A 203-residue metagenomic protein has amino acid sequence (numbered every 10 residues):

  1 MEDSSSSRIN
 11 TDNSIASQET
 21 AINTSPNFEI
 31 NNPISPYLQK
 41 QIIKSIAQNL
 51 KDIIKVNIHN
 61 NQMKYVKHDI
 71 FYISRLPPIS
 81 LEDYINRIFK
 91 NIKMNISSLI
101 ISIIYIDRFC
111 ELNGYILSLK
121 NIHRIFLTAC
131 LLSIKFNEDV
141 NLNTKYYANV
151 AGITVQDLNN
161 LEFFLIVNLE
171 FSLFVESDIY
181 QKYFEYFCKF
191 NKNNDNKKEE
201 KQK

Functional and structural regions predicted by a protein language model:
M1-S97, I101, D107-Y115, N159 (+1 more regions): Acidic, Ser/Thr/Pro-rich regulatory low-complexity segments at or just upstream of the first helical elements of major
P77, N121-I125, D157: Secondary-structure capping and boundary motifs in well-ordered enzyme cores
N95-S97, S133-N141, L173-V175: Short helix-interrupting loop/turn segments at helix-coil junctions
S102, F126, L165: Alpha-helical segment that forms one wall of the substrate-binding/catalytic cleft in peptidoglycan-active domains
Y105-C110, S133, E170: Hydrophobic residues within the alpha-helices of tandem HEAT/HEAT-like
I116-I122, F136-A151: Short conserved catalytic/interaction loops centered on acidic-Pro-aromatic/His motifs
K145-K189: Channel- or pocket-lining gating/hinge segments that regulate access to a cavity or pore
